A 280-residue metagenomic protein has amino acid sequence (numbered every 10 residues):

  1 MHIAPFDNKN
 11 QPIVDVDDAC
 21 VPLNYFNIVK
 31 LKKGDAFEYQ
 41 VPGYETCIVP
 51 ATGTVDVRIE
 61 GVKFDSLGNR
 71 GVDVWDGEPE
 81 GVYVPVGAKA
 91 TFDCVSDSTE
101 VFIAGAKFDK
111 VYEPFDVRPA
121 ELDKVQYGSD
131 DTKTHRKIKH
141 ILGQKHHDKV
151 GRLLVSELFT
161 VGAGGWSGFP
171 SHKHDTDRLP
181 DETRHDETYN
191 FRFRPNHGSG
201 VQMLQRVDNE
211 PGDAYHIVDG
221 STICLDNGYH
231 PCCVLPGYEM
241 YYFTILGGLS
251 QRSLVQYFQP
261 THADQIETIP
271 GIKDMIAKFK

Functional and structural regions predicted by a protein language model:
M1-E38, E45-D56, D264-I269, D274 (+1 more regions): Hydrophobic, proline/glycine-rich low-complexity stretches
D7-E38, H135-T188: A short glycine-rich, His/Asp/Glu-containing loop-to-beta-strand
N27-I28, K33-C94: Extended, compositionally biased flexible segments
P42-S66, V84, A163-G164, D175-S221 (+1 more regions): Glycine- and acidic-residue-biased ligand/ion/polar-headgroup-sensing regions
W75-V95, A106, H216-G237: Conserved metal-binding segment of the jelly-roll/cupin
V86, C94-S96, I103-K107, L142-K145 (+4 more regions): Short, structured patches in soluble enzyme cores that scaffold and shape functional sites
S98-I138, F243-K280: Double-stranded beta-helix
H197-K280: Acidic/histidine-enriched, beta-strand-rich ligand/metal-binding domains
